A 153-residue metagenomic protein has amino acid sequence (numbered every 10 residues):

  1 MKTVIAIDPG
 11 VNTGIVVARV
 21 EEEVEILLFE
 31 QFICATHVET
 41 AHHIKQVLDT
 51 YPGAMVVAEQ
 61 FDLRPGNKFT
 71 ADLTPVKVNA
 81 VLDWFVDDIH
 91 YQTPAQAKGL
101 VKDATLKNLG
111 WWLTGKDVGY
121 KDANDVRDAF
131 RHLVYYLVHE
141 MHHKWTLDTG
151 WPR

Functional and structural regions predicted by a protein language model:
M1-R153: Phosphate- and other anionic-substrate recognition elements at nucleic-acid/protein interfaces
